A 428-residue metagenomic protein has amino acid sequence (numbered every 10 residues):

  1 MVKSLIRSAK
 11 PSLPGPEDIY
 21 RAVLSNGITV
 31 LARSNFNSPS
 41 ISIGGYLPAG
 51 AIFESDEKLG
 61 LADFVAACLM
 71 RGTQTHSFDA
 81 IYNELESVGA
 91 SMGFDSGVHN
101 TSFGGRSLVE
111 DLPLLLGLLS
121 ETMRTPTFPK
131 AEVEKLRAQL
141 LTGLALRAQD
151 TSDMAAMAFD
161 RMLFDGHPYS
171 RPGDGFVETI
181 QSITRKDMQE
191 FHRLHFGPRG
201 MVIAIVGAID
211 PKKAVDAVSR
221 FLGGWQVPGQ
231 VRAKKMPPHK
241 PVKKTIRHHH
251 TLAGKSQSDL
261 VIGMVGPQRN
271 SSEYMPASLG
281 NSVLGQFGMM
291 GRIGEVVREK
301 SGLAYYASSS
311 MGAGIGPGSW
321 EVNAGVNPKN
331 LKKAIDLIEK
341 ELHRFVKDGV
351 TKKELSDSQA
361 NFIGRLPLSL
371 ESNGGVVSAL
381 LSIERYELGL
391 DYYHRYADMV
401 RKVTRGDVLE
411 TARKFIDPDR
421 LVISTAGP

Functional and structural regions predicted by a protein language model:
M1-D56, R71-P113, E134, G143-R199 (+7 more regions): Non-catalytic beta-strand/loop surface segments
G60-T73: Active-site SXXK
G72-T75, M123-A131: Short, polar/flexible loop-turn hinges at active-site or ligand-entry regions and domain interfaces
E121-F128, F221-G229, K340-G349: A common structural junction motif
E321-N323, E354-L368: A short beta-alpha structural unit
A324-T351: Extended amphipathic alpha-helical segments enriched in small hydrophobics
